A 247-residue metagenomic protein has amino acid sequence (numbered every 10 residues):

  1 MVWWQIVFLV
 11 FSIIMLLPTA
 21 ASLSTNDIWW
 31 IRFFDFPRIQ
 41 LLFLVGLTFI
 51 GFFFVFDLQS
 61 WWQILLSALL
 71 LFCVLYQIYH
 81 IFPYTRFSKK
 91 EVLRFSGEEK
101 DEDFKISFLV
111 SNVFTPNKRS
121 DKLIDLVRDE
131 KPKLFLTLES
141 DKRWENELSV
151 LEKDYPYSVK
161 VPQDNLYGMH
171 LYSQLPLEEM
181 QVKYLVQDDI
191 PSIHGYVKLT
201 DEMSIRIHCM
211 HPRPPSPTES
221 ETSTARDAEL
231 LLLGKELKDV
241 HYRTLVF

Functional and structural regions predicted by a protein language model:
M1-M15: Hydrophobic transmembrane alpha-helical segments in integral membrane proteins
F11-D27: N-terminal signal-anchor/start-transfer transmembrane helix
S22-R38: Transmembrane alpha-helical segments that serve as helix-helix packing and pore/cofactor-lining elements in multipass
S24-T25, F52-L58: Structural signal for the C-terminal ends of transmembrane alpha-helices and the immediately following loop
Q40-F54: A generic, lipid-embedded transmembrane alpha helix
L58, W62-L65, L69-D129: N-terminal signal-anchor transmembrane helix
F104, F108-L109, F114-F247: Soluble catalytic domains of enzymes that build or remodel membrane lipids, polysaccharides, and related
